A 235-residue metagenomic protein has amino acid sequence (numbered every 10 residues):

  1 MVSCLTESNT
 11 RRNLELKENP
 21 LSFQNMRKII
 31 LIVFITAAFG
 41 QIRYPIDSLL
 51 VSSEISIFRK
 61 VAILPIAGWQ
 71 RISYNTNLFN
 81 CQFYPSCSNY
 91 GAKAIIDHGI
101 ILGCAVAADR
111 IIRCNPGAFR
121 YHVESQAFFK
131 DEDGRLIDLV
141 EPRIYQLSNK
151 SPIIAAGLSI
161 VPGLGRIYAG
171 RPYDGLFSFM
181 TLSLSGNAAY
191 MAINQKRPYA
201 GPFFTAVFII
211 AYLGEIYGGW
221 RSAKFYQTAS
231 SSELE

Functional and structural regions predicted by a protein language model:
V2-N9: Extreme N-terminal basic, low-complexity initiation segments that serve as generic localization/processing leaders
R11-R12, R27: Basic polycationic patches enriched in arginine
E15-K17, I35-T36: Short, linear, compositionally biased motifs with a strong N-terminal bias
K28-A37: Sec-dependent N-terminal signal peptides
L49-E235: Hydrophobic alpha-helical membrane segments
